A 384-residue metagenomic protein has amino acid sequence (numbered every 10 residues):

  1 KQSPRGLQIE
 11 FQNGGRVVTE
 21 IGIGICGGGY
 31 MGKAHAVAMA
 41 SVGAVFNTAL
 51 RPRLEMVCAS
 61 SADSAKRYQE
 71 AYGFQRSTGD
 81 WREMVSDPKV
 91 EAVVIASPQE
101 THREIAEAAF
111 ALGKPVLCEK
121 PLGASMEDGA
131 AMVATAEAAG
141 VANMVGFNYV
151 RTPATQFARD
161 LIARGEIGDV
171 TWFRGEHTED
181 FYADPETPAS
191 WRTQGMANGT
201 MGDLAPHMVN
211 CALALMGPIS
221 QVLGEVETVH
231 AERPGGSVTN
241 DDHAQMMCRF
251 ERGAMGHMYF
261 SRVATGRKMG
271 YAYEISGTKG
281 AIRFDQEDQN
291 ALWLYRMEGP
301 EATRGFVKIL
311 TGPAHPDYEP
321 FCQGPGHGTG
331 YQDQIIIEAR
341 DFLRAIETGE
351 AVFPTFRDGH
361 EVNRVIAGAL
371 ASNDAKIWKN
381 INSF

Functional and structural regions predicted by a protein language model:
L7, A92, P98-V150, G165: Beta-strand-loop-alpha-helix segment that lines the small-molecule cofactor/substrate pocket of alpha/beta enzymes
F11-V17, V42, F46, A92-V94 (+4 more regions): C-terminal helix-rich "cap/oligomerization" subdomain common to oxidoreductases
F11-Y72: N-terminal Rossmann-like dinucleotide-binding module
P52-L54, V90, V170, I219: Core-facing hydrophobic residues within beta-strands of well-ordered domains
Q75-D80: Conserved SAM-binding strand-loop segment of SAM-dependent methyltransferases
Y149-T239, Q245, L292, K376: Predominantly a Rossmann-like dinucleotide-binding segment in NAD(P)-dependent oxidoreductases
E176, D288-E319: Mobile, glycine-enriched helix-loop/loop "lid" segments at the mouths of ligand-binding/catalytic clefts that gate
V209-E298, G328, I336-V352, A367-G368 (+1 more regions): Contiguous beta-strand/loop segments that form the cofactor/metal-binding neighborhood of enzyme cores
